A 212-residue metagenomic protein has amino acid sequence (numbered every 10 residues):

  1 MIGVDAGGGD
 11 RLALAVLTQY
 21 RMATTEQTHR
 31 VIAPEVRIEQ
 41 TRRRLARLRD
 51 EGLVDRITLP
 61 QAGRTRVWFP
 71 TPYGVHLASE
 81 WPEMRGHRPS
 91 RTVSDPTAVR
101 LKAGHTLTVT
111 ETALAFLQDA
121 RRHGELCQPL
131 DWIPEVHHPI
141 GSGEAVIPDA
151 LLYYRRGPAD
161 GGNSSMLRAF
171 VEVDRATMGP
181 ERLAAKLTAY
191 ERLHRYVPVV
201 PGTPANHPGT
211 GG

Functional and structural regions predicted by a protein language model:
M1-T97: Nuclease-adjacent, charged terminal/linker segments that flank catalytic cores
R21, G52, A120, H194-P198: Structural motif
I57-T58, R100-T106, R122-A169, R175-A189: Active-site metal-binding core of divalent-cation-utilizing nuclease and nuclease-like domains
E80-D131, M166: Amphipathic alpha-helical dimerization/coiled-coil segments that flank or bridge DNA-binding/regulatory modules
A113-L117, A150-R155, L187-P198: Short, well-ordered amphipathic alpha-helices
M178-G211: Acidic, metal/cofactor-coordinating or nucleic-acid-engaging core segments within structured domains
